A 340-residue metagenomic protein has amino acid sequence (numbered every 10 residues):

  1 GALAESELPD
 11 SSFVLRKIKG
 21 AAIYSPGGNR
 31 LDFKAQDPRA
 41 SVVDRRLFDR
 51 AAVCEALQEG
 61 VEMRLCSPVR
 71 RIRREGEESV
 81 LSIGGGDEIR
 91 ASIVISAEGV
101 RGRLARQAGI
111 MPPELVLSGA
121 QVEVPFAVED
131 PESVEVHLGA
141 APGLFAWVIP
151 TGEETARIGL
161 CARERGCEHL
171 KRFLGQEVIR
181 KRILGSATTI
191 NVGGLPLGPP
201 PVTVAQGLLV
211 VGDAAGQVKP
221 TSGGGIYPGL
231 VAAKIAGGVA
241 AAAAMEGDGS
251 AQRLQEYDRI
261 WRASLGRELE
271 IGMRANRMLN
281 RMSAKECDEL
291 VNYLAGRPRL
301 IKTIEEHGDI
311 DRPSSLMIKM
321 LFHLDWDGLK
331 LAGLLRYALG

Functional and structural regions predicted by a protein language model:
G1-A22: N-terminal FAD cofactor-binding segment of flavoenzymes
R16, P26, E75, G84 (+4 more regions): A short, compositionally biased micro-patch
R16-K17, A22-Q107, E114-G119: Conserved N-terminal helical subregion
R30, P38, E154-A156, A215-V218: A short, flexible beta-alpha/helix-coil linker loop
R71, E88, E164-M245, A251: FAD/FMN-dependent oxidoreductases across multiple families
V100-G175: Conserved FAD-binding catalytic core of PHBH/FMO-like flavoproteins
A241-G340: C-terminal helical "tail/cap" subdomain of flavin- and related membrane-associated enzymes
